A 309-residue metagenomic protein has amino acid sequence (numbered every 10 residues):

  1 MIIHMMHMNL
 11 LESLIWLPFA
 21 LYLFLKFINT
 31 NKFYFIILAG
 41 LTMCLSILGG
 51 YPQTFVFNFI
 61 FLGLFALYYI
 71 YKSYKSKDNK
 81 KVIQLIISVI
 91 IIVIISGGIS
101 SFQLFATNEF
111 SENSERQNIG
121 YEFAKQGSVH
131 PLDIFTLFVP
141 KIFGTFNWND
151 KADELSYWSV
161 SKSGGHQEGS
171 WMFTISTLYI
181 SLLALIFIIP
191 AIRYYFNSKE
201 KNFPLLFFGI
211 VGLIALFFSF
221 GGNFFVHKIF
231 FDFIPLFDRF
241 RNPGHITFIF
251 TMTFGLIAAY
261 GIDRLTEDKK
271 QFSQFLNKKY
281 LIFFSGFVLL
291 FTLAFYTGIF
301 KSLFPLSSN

Functional and structural regions predicted by a protein language model:
M1, P18-F19, L38-C44, A184-I188 (+1 more regions): Hydrophobic, membrane-inserted alpha-helices
M1-L11, C44-L48: Aromatic- and kink-enriched transmembrane "portal" helix at the membrane-lumen/periplasm boundary that abuts
H7-I15, F27-L41, Q53-T54, I60-F61 (+5 more regions): Contiguous transmembrane helix-bundle modules in multi-pass membrane proteins
Q84-F102: Internal/C-terminal transmembrane anchor helices
S96-A191, R239, T297-N309: Periplasmic/ER-lumenal interhelical loops and adjacent helix-loop junctions in multi-pass membrane proteins
